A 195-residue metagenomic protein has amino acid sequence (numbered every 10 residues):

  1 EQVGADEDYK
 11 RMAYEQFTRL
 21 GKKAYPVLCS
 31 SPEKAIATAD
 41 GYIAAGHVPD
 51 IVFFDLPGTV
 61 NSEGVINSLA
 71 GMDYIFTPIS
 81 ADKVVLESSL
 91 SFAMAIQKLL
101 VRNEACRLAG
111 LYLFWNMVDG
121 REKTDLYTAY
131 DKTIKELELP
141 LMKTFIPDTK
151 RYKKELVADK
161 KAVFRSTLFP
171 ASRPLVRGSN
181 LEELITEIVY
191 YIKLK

Functional and structural regions predicted by a protein language model:
E1-V52, G58: P-loop/Walker-type NTP enzyme "switch/lid" segment
F54, T77, L113-W115: Structural beta-sheet core signal
T59-N61, K83-V85, L99, R121: Catalytic P-loop NTPase motifs of RecA-like helicase/translocase cores
E63-V84: Inter-motif core of Ras-like GTPase G domains
S89-A105: Conserved C-terminal guanine-recognition region of P-loop GTPase G domains, centered on the G4
M117-S166: Beta-strand-loop-alpha "switch" segments that mediate conformational coupling across diverse proteins
K153-I185: Inter-lobe coupling/hinge region of RecA-like P-loop helicase motors
